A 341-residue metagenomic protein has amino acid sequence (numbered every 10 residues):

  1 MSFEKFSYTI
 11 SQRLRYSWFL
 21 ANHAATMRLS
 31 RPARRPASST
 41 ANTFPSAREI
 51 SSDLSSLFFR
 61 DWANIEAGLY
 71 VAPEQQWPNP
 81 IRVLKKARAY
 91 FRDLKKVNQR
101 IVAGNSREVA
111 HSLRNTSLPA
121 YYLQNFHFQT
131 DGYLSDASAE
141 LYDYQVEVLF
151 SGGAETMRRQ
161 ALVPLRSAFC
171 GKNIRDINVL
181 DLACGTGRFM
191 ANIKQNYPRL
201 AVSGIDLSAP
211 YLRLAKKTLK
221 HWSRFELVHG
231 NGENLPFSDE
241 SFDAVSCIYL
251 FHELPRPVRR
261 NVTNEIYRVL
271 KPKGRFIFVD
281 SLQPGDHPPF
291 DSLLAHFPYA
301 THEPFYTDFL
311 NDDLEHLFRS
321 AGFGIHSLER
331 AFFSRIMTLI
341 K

Functional and structural regions predicted by a protein language model:
M1-T116: N-terminal accessory segments
L141, G152-R175: Conserved alpha-helix/loop element of class I SAM-dependent methyltransferases that forms part of the SAM/SAH-binding
R175-G185: Conserved class I S-adenosyl-L-methionine
L180, R188-N234: Class I SAM-dependent methyltransferase SAM/SAH-binding core
E233-V245: A short acidic, Gly/Pro-enriched loop at the edge of an enzyme's catalytic core that lines a small-molecule cofactor
A244-P257: A short SAM/SAH-binding and catalytic strip from SAM-dependent methyltransferases
R260, I277-A321, H326-A331: C-terminal alpha-helical "lid/dimerization" subdomain adjacent to the S-adenosyl-L-methionine
R260-P272: A short glycine-rich, Lys/Arg-flanked "PGG" loop and its adjoining helix->strand segment in the class I
